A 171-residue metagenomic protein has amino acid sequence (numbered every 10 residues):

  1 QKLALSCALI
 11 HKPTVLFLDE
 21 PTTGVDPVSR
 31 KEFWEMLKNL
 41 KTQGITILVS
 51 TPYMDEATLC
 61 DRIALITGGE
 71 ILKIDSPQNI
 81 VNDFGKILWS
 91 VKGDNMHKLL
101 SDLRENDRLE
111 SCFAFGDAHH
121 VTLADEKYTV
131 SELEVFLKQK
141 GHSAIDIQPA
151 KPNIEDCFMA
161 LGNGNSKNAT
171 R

Functional and structural regions predicted by a protein language model:
L5: Hydrophobic anchor residue at the start of the ABC signature
K12: Conserved catalytic motifs of ABC-family nucleotide-binding domains
L16-D19: Catalytic Walker B motif of ABC-type/P-loop ATPase nucleotide-binding domains
K31-Q43: Helical segment within the ABC ATPase nucleotide-binding domain
I74-D75: ABC ATPase "signature
G85-G164: Short, charged/small-residue-rich alpha-helical element at the C-terminal edge of ABC transporter nucleotide-binding
